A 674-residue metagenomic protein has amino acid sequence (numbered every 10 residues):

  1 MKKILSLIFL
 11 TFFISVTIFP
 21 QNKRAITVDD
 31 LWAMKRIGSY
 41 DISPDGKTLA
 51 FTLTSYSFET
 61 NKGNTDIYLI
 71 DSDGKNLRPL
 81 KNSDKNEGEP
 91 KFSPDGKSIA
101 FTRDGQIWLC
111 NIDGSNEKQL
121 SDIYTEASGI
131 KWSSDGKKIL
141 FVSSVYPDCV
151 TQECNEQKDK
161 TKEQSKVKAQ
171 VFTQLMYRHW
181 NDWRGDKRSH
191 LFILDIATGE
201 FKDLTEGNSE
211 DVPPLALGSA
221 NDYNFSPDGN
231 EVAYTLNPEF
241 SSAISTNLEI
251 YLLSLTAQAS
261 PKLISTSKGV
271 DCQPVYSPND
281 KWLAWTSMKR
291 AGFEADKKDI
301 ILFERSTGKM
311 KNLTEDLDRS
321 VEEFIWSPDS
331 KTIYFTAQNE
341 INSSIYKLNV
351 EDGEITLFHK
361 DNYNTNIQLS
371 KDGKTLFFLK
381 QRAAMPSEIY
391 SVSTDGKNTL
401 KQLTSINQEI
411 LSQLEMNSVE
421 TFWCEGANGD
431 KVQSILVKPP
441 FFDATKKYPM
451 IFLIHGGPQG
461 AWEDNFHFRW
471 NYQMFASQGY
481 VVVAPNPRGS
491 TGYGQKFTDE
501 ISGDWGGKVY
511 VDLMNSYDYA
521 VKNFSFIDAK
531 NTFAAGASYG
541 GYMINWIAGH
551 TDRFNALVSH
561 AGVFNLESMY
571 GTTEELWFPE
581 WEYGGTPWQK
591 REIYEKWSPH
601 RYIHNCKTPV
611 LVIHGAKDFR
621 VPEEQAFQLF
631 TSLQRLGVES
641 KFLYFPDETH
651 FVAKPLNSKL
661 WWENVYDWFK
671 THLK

Functional and structural regions predicted by a protein language model:
D29-T65: Beta-strand-rich domains and repeat architectures in extracellular enzymes and scaffolds, especially beta-propellers
K35-L49, D84-T102, Y124-V142, A169 (+13 more regions): Conserved beta-propeller blade repeats
E59-T65, T102-R103, D182-K187, S242-L248 (+3 more regions): Short, solvent-exposed loop/turn segments at conserved positions within beta-propeller repeat blades
T65, S144-G207, N237, L248 (+3 more regions): Predominantly five- to eight-bladed beta-propeller fold
D71-K75, N111-S115, I196-G199, S254-Q258 (+3 more regions): Short loop/turn segments that connect beta-strands within beta-propeller blades
S405-T445: N-terminal cap/lid segment of alpha/beta-hydrolase-fold proteins
K446-G456: Short beta-strand element of the alpha/beta-hydrolase
N471, A476-S477, A484-K674: Active-site-proximal cap/loop segments of hydrolase catalytic domains
